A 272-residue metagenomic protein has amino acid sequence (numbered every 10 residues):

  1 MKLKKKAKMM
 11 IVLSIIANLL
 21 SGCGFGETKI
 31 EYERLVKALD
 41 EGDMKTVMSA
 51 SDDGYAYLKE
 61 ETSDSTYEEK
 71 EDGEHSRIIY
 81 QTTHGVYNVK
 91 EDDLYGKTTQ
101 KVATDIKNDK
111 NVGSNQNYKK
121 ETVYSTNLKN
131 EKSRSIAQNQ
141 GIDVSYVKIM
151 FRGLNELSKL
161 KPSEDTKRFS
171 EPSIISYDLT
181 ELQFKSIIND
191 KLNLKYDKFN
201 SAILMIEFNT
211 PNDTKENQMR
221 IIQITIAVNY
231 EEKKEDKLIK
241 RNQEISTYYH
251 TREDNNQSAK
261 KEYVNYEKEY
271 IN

Functional and structural regions predicted by a protein language model:
M1-E27: Sec-dependent N-terminal signal peptides of Gram-positive bacterial secreted proteins and lipoproteins
S21-T66, E267-N272: N-terminal leader/targeting segments and the immediate start of mature chains
K59-K70, T99-A103, S176-S186, Q223-E231: Generic short beta-strand segments
T62-K90: Extracytoplasmic/periplasmic/luminal assembly and interaction segments in envelope/secretory/respiratory proteins
S65-S76, I106-V112, Q183-Y196, Y230-K237: Flexible, membrane-facing loop/turn or short amphipathic-helix motifs that contact lipid bilayers or gate lipid-binding
Q81-G141: An acidic-aromatic
A137-M219: Short helix-loop boundary/capping segments
K185-Y266: Gly/Pro-enriched, hydrophobic low-complexity segments that function as extracytoplasmic propeptides/linkers
